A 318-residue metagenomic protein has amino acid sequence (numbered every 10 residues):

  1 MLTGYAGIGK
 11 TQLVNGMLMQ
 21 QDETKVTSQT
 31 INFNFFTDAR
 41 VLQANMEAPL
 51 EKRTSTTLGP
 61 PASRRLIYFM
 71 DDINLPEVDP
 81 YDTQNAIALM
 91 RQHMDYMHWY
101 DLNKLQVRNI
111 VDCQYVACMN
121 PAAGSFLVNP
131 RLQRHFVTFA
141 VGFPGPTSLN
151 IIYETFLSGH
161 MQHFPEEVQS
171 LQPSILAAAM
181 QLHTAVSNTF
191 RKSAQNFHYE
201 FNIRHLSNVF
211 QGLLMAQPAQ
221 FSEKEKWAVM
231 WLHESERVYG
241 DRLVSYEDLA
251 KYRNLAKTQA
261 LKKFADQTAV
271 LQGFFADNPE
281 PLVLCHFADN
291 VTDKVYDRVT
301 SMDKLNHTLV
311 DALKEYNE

Functional and structural regions predicted by a protein language model:
M1-L66, D79, D101-L102, L157-S158 (+2 more regions): AAA+ P-loop NTPase catalytic core
I8, N34-D38, I73-P76, Q114-Y115 (+4 more regions): Conserved nucleotide-binding/hydrolysis micro-motifs of P-loop NTPases
L13-M17, V41-N45, P49, N85-H93 (+3 more regions): Alpha-helical scaffold elements adjacent to nucleotide-binding pockets in ATP/GTP-utilizing enzyme cores
E23-S28, V111, G124-T147: A short helix-turn-beta junction within AAA+ P-loop NTPase domains corresponding to the substrate/partner-engaging
D38-A39, R64-H93, S125-R134, P146-L149: Conserved AAA+/SF3 P-loop NTPase catalytic/coupling segment centered on the Walker-B
M46-T54, F69-Q114, N120, E154-S158: Conserved catalytic/switch belt of AAA+ P-loop NTPases
N129-P130, V137-R191: Non-catalytic, charged helical/coil tracts that couple and regulate nucleotide-powered enzyme cores
F197-F210: The conserved phosphate-sensing helix
